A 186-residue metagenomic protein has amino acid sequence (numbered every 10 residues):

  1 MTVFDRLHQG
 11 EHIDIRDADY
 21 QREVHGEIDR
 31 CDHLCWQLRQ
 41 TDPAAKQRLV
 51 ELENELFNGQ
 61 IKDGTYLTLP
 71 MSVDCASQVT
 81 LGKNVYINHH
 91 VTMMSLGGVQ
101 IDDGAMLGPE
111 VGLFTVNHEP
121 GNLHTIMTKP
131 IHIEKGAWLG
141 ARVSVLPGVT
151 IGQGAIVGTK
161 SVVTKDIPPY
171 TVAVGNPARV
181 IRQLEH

Functional and structural regions predicted by a protein language model:
M1-G64, A178-I181: Terminal amphipathic alpha-helical/low-complexity segments used for targeting or macromolecular assembly
D5, N58, D74, Q78 (+3 more regions): Generic structural signal for beta-strand residues in well-ordered domains
D19, Q37, T41, L69 (+2 more regions): Conserved short-loop catalytic and cofactor-binding motifs
R22, A44, L56, A76 (+2 more regions): Residues at secondary-structure transition points
D42, T115-N117: A general structural signal marking secondary-structure boundaries and capping sites
D63, T68-L69, D74-C75, G82-K83 (+14 more regions): Left-handed beta-helix
N117-E119, L123-T125, V149, Q183-L184: Conserved catalytic-core motifs of eukaryotic protein kinase domains, centered on the activation segment
N122, T128, T171-V172, H186: Short, glycine/charged-enriched secondary-structure capping and boundary segments
